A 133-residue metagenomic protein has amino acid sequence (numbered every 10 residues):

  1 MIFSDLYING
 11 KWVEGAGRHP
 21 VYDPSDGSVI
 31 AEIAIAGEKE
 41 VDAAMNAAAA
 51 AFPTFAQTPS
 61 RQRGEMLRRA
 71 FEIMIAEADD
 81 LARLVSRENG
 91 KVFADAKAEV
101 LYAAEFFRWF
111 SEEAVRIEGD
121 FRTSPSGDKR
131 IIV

Functional and structural regions predicted by a protein language model:
M1-E32, E65, R69, I117-V133: Terminal low-complexity tails and localization/encapsulation signals of metabolic enzymes
I30-I117: Glycine-rich loop-to-alpha-helix module at the N-terminal edge of alpha/beta enzyme cores
